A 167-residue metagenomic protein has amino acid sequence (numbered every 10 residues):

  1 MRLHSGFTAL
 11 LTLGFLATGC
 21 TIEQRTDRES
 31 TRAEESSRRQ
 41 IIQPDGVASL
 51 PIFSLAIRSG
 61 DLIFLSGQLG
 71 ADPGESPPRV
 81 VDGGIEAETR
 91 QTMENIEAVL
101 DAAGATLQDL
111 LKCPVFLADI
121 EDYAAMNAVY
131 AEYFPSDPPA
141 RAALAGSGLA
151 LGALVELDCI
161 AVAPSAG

Functional and structural regions predicted by a protein language model:
M1-S5: Positively charged n-region of N-terminal signal peptides that target proteins for export
G6, L11-E94, A98-Q108, L117-G167: N-terminal presequence-like segments and the immediate start of the first folded domain
